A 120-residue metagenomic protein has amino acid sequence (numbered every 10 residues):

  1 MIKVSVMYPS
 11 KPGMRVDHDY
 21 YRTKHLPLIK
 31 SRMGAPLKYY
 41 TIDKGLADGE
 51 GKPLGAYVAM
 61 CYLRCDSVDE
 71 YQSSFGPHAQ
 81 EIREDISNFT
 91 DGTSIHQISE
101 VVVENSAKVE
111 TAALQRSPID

Functional and structural regions predicted by a protein language model:
M1-D120: Macromolecular interaction modules
